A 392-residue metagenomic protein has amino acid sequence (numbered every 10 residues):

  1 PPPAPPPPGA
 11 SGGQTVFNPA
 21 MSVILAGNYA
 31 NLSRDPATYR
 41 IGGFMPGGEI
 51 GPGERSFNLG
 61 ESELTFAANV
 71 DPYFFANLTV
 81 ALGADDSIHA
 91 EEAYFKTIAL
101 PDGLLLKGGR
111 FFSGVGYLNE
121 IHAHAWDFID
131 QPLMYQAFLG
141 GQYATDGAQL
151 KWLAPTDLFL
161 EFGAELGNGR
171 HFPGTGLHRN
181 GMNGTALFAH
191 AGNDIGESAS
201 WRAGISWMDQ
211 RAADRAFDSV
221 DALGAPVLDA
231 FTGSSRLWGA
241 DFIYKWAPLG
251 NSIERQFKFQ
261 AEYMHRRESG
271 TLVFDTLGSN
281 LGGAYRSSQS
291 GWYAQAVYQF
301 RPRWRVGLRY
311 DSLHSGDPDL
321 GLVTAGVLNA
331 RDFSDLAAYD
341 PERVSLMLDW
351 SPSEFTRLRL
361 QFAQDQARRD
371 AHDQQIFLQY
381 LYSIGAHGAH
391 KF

Functional and structural regions predicted by a protein language model:
A4-F172, R179-E197, S290, Q295-P318: Outer membrane beta-barrel
G51, Y94, N119, D127 (+1 more regions): Outer-membrane beta-barrel pore domains
P173-L177, L228-D229: Active-site rim elements
T175-R179, D370-H372: Short, solvent-exposed loop/turn segments at secondary-structure boundaries
